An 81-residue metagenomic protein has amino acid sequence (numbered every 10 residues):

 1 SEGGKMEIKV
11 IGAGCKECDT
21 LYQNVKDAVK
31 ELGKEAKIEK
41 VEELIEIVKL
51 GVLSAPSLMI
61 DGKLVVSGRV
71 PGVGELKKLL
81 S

Functional and structural regions predicted by a protein language model:
G4-K26: Local sequence-structure signature of Cys/Sec-based thiol-disulfide redox active-site neighborhoods
K9, M59, V65: Conserved beta-strand segments that form the floor/walls of ligand-binding pockets within enzyme and binding domains
T20-Q23, L53, P71: Generic recognition of short, well-ordered alpha-helical segments
D27-E35: Short helix-loop-beta junction
K34-L44: Thiol-based oxidoreductase modules, predominantly thioredoxin-like and allied folds used for disulfide exchange
E43-E46, E75: Short acidic active-site motifs
G51-M59: Structural micro-motif
G62-S81: Non-catalytic, surface beta->alpha helical segment in thiol-disulfide oxidoreductase systems
